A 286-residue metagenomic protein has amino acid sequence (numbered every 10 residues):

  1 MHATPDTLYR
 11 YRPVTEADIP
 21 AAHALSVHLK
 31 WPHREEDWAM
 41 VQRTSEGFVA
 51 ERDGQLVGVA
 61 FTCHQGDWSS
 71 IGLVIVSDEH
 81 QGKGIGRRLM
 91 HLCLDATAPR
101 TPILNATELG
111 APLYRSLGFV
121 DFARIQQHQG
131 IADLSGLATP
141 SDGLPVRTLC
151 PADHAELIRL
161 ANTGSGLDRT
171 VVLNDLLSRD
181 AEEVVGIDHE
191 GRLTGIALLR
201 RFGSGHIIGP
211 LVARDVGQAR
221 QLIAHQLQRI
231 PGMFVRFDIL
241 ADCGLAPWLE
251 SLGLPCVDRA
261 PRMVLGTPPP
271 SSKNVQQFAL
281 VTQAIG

Functional and structural regions predicted by a protein language model:
M1-L8, T15-E16, P20, E51-R52 (+5 more regions): Intrinsically disordered, low-complexity, positively biased terminal segments
Y11-V14, I19-P20, A24, H33 (+1 more regions): Ligand-binding pocket scaffold of soluble enzyme catalytic domains
R34-G58, S70, R124, L176-G186 (+1 more regions): A short helix-loop-beta-strand connector motif used in the catalytic cores of GNAT acetyltransferases and, in some
G84: Conserved G/P- and acidic residue-centered "switch" motifs that form tight phosphate/ATP-binding loops in soluble
T101-N105, V120-L134, C256-P268: Conserved catalytic-core motifs of GNAT/GCN5-like acyltransferases
Y114-F119, L249: Conserved active-site tyrosine of GNAT-family acetyltransferases
F122, Q127-A155, A161: Surface-exposed beta-loop interaction hotspot
